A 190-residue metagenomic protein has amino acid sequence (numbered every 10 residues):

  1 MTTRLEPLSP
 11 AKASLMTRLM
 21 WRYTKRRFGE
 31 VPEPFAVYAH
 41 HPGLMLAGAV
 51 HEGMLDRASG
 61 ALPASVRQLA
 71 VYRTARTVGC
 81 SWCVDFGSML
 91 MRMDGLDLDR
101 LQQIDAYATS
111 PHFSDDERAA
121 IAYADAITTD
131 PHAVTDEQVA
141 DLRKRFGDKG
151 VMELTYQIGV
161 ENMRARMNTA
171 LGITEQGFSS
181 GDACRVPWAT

Functional and structural regions predicted by a protein language model:
M1-T190: Hydrophobic alpha-helical segments
